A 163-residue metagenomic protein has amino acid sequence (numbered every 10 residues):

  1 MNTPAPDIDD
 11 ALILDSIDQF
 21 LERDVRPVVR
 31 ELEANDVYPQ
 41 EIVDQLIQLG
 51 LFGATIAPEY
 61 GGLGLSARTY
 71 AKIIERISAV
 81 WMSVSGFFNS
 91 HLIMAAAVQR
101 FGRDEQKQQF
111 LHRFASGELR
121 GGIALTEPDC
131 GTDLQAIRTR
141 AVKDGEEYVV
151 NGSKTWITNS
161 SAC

Functional and structural regions predicted by a protein language model:
M1-F88, E105-S116: Amphipathic, small/basic residue-rich leader segments at the start of a protein or domain
I13-L14, I93, I137, C163: A generic signature of intrinsically disordered, low-complexity regions enriched in glycine/proline and charged/polar
E31-N35, P58-G62, M94-R100, T126-D129: Conserved short loop/turn motifs at secondary-structure junctions
I47-Q48, I93-M94, V142-K143: Short hydrophobic "helix-edge" motifs at membrane interfaces and signal-peptide entry regions
G62-L63, E105-C163: Glycine-rich, Trp-frequent "lid" loop and neighboring beta-strands that shape and gate the flavin cofactor pocket
M82-E105, G131-L134: N-terminal glycine-rich flavin-associated loop
